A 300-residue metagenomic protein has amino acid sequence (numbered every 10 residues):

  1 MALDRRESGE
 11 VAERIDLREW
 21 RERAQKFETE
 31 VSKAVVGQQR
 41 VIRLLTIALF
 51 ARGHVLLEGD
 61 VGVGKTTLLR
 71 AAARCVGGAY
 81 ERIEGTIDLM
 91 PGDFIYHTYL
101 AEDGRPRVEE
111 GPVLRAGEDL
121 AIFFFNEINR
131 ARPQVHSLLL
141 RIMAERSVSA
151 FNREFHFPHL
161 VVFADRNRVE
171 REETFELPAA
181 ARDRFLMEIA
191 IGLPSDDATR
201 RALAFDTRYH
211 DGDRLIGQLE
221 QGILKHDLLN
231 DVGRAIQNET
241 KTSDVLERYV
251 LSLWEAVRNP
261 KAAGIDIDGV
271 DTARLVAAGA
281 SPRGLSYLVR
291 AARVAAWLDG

Functional and structural regions predicted by a protein language model:
R18-V63: Pre-Walker A (pre-P-loop) alpha-helix and adjacent loop at the N terminus of AAA/AAA+ ATPase modules, a conserved
R43, F50-R52, V76, G117-D119 (+3 more regions): Short loop/turn elements that form and flank the Walker-type P-loop nucleotide-binding site in RecA-like NTPase cores
L44-I47, A101-F124: Conserved alpha-helical scaffold flanking the Walker A/P-loop in AAA+ ATPase domains
T46-I87, Y99: Walker A/P-loop
L57, F124-F125: Hydrophobic anchor at the beta1->P-loop junction of P-loop NTPases
L89-R105: Conserved NTP-binding/hydrolysis module of P-loop NTPases
A101-G104, E127-L138, M143-L224, L229-Q237 (+1 more regions): Canonical AAA+ ATPase core
D211-G300: Basic, amphipathic alpha-helical bundle interface domains used for macromolecular binding and assembly
